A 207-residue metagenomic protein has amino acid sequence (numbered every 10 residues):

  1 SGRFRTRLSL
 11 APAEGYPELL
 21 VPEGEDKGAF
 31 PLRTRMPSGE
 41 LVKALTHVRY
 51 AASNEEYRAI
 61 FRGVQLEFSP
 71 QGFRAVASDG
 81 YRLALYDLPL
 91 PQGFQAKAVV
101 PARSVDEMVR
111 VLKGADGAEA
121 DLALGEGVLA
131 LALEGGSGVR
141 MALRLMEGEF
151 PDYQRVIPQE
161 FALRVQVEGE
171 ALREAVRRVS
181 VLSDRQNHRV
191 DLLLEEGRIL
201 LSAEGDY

Functional and structural regions predicted by a protein language model:
S1-Y207: Structural preference for solvent-exposed beta-strand-turn elements and adjacent flexible terminal/loop segments within
